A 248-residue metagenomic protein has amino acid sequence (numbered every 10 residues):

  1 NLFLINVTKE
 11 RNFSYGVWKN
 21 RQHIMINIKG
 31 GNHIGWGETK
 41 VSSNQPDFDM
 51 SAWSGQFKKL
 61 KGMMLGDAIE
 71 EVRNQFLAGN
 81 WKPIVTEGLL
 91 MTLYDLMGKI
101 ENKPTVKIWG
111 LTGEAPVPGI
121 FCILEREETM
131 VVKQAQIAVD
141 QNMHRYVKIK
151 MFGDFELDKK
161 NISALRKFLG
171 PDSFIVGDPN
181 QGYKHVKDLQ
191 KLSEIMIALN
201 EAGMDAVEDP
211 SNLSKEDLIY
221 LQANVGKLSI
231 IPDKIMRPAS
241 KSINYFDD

Functional and structural regions predicted by a protein language model:
N1-K184, Q190-N200: N-terminal capping/lid subdomain adjacent to the active-site entrance of alpha/beta enzymes
L124, Y146-F155, V176, N180 (+3 more regions): Catalytic beta/alpha-barrel core
V132, A239-N244: Short, charged, surface-exposed secondary-structure boundary motifs
I137, A198, Y220, N244-Y245: Well-formed, non-transmembrane alpha-helical positions, independent of function
K167, Q222-G226, F246-D247: Short, surface-exposed basic-aromatic patches at helix termini and helix-loop junctions that form
D188-L189, Y220: Short acidic, glycine/serine/threonine-rich loops at helix termini
D217: Glycine/Thr-rich phosphate-binding loops of Rossmann-like dinucleotide-binding domains
